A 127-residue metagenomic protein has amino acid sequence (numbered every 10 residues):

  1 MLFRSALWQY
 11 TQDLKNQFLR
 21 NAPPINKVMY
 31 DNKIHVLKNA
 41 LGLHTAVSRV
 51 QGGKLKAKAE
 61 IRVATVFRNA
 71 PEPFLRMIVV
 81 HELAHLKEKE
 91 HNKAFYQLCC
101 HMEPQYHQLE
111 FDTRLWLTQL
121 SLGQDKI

Functional and structural regions predicted by a protein language model:
M1-R76, L86-I127: Active-site-proximal or metal-binding-adjacent scaffold patches in catalytic folds
V79: Walker B beta-strand of ABC/ABC-like P-loop ATPase nucleotide-binding domains, specifically the conserved hydrophobic
E82: Walker B catalytic acidic pair
